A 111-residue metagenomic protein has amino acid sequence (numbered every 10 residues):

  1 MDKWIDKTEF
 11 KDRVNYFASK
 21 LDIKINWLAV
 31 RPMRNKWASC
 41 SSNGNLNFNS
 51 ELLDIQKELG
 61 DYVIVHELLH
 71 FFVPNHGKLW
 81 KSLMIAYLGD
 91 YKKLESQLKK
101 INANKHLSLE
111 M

Functional and structural regions predicted by a protein language model:
M1-Y62, F71-M111: Active-site-proximal or metal-binding-adjacent scaffold patches in catalytic folds
E67: Walker B catalytic acidic pair
